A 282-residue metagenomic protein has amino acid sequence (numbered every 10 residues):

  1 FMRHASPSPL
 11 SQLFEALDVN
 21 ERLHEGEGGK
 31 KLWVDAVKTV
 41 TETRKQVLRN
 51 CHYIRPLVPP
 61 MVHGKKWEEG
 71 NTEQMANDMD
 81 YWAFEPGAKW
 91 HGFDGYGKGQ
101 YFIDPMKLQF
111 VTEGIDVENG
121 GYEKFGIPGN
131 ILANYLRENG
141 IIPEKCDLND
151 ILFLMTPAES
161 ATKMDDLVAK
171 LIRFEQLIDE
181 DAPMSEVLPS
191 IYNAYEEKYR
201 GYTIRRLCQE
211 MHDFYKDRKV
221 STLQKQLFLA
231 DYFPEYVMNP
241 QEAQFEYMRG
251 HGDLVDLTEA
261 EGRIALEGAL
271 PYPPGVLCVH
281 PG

Functional and structural regions predicted by a protein language model:
M2-V19: PLP-dependent aminotransferase class I/II
E27-P281: Non-catalytic terminal extensions of PLP-dependent enzymes
